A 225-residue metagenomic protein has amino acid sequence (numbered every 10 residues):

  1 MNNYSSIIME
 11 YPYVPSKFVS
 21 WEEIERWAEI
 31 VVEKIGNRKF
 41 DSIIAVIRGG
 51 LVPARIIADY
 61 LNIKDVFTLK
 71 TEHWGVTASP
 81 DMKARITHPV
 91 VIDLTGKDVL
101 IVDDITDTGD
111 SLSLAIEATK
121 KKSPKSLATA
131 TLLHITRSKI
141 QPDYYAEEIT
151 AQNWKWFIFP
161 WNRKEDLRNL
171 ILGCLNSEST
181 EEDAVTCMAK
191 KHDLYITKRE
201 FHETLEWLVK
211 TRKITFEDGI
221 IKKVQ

Functional and structural regions predicted by a protein language model:
M1-Q225: PRPP-associated nucleotide enzymes
